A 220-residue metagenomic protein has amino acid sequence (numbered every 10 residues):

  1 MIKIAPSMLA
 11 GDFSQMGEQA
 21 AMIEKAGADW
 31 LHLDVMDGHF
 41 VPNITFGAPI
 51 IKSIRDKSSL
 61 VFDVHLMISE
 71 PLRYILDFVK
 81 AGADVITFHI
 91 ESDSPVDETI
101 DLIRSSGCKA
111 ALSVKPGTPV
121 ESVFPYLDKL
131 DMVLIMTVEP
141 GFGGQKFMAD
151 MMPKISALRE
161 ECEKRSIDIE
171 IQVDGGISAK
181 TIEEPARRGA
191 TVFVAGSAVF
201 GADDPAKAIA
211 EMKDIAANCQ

Functional and structural regions predicted by a protein language model:
M1-T87, D93-P95, L102, A110 (+8 more regions): Conserved N-terminal beta1-alpha1 strand-loop-helix module at the mouth
H32, Q172-V173: Generic enzyme active-site microenvironment
S113-G117: Short gly/ser/thr-rich secondary-structure transition/capping motifs
V138-P140: Short glycine-rich anion-binding loops that position phosphate/pyrophosphate groups of nucleotides and phosphorylated
G176-R188: Acidic, divalent-metal-coordinating active-site segment for phosphoryl/phosphodiester hydrolysis, typified by short
A190-A195, F200-G201: Acidic, Mg2+-coordinating phosphoryl-transfer loop and its flanking beta/alpha structural elements, shared across
